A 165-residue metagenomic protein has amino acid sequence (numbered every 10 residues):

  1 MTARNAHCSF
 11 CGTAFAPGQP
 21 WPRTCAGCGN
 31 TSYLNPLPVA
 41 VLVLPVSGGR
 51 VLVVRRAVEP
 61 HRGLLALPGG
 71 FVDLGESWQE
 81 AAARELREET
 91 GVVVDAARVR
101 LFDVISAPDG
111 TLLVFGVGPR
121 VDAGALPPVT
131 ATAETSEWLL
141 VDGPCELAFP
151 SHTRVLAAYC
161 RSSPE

Functional and structural regions predicted by a protein language model:
M1-L42: Acidic, metal-coordinating catalytic segment for phosphate/diphosphate chemistry, firing primarily on the Nudix
P20, N35-V39, V46, P60-R62 (+2 more regions): Short connector loops at helix/strand junctions that flank enzyme active sites, especially segments positioning acidic
G27, R56, G69, G118 (+1 more regions): Active-site donor-binding loop signature of nucleotide-sugar glycosyltransferases
L44-P45, V53, G118, L140: Conserved hydrophobic "DFG−1" position in protein kinase catalytic cores
V46-E88: Conserved Nudix-box catalytic region and its N-terminal flanking loop in Nudix hydrolases and closely related
V72-A158: Unchanged
S162-E165: Charged phosphate-binding loop/patch that engages nucleotide di/tri-phosphates or the phosphate backbone of nucleic
